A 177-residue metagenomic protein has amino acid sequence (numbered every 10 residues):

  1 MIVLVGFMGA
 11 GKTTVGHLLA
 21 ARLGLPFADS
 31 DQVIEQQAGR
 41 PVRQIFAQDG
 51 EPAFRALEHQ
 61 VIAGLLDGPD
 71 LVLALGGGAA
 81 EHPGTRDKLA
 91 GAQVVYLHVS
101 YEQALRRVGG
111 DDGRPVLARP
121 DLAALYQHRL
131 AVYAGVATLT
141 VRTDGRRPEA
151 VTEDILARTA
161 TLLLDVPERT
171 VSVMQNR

Functional and structural regions predicted by a protein language model:
L4: Hydrophobic anchor at the beta1->P-loop junction of P-loop NTPases
F7: P-loop (Walker A) phosphate-binding loop of NTP-binding proteins
K12: Conserved lysine of the Walker
V15: Hydrophobic positions on the alpha1 helix immediately C-terminal to the Walker A/P-loop
L18, R22, A90, R106 (+1 more regions): NTP-dependent small-molecule kinase module
D29-K88: ATP-dependent small-molecule kinase phosphotransfer cores that center on conserved nucleotide phosphate-binding segments
G77-A80, S100-E102, R146: Short glycine-rich anion-binding loops that position phosphate/pyrophosphate groups of nucleotides and phosphorylated
G91-V132: A glycine- and Lys/Arg-enriched "phosphate-lid" helix/loop adjacent to the NTP-binding pocket of small-molecule kinases
